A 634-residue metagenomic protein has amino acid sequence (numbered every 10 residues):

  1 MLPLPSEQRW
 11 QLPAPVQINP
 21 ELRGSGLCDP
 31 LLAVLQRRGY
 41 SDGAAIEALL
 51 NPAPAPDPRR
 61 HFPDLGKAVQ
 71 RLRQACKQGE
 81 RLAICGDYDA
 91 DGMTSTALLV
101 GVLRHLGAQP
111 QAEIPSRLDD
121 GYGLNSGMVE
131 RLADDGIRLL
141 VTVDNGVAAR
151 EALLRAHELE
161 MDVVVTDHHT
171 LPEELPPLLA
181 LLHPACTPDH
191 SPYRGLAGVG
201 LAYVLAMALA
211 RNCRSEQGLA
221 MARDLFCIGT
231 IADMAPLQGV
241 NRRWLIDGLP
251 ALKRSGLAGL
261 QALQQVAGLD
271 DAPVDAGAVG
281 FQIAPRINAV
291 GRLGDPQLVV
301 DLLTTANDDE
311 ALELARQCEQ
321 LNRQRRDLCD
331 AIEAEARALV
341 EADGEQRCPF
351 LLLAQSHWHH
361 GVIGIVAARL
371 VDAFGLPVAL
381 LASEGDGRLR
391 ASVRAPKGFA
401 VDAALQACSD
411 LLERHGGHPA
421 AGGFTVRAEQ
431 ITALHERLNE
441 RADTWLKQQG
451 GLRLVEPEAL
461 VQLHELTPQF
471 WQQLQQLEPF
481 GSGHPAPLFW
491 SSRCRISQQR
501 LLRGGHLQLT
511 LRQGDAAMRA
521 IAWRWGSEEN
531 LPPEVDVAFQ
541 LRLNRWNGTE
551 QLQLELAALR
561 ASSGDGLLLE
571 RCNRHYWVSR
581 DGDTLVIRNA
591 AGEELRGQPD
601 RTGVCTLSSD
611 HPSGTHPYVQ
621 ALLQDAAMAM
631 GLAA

Functional and structural regions predicted by a protein language model:
M1-L12, H157-E174, L249, K253: An acidic intrinsically disordered interaction segment
L2-P5, P13-R138, R211-I431, G450 (+1 more regions): Hydrophobic helix-and-loop "lid/oligomerization" segment in the mid-to-C-terminal part of catalytic domains
R37, R242-R337, D372, V393-H415 (+1 more regions): Acidic, two-metal ion nucleic-acid-processing modules in DNA metabolism proteins
L98, P176-S215, L219-I231: Short alpha-helices
R138, L179, D536: Conserved acidic residues
V143-A197: Histidine/acidic-residue-rich, glycine-tolerant segments that coordinate divalent metal ions
E151-R155, V366, Q469: A short acidic, amphipathic alpha-helical/loop segment
H168-H169, H359, H418, H506: Histidine-centered active-site/metal-ligand motif
